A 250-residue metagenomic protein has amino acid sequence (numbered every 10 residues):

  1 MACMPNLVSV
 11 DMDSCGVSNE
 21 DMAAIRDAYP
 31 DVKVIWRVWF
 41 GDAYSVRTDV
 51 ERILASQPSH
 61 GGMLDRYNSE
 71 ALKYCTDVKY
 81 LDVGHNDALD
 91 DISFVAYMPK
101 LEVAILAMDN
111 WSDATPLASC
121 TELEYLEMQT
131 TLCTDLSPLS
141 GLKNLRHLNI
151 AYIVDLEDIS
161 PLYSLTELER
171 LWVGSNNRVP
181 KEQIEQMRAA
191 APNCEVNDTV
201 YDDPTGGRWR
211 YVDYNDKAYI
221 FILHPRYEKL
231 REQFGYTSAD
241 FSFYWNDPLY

Functional and structural regions predicted by a protein language model:
M1-A23, D27-P138, N144-E185, A189-Y250: Concave beta-strand-loop units of leucine-rich repeat
